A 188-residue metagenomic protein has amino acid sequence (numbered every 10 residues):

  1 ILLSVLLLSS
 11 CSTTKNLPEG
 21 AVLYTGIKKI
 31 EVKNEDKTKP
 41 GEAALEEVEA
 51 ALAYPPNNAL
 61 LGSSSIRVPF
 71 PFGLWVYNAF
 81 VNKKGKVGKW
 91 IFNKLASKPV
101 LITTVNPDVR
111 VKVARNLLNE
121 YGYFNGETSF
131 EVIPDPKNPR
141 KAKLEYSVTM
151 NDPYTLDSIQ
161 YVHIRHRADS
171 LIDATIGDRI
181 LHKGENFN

Functional and structural regions predicted by a protein language model:
I1-L2: Sec-dependent signal peptide recognition, specifically the positively charged N-region followed immediately by
L7-S10: C-terminal motif of bacterial Sec signal peptides marking the signal peptidase cleavage site
S12-N188: Interaction-mediating elements
